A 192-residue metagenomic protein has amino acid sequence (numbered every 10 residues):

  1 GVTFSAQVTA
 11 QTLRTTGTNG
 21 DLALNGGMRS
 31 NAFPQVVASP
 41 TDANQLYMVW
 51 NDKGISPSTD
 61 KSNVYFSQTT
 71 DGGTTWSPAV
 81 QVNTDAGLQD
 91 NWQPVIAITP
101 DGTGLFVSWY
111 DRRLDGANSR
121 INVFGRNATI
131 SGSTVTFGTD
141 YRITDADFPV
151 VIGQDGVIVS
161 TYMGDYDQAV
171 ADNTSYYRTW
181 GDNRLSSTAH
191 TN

Functional and structural regions predicted by a protein language model:
G1-N192: Extracellular, repeat-based ectodomains that mediate carbohydrate processing or recognition
